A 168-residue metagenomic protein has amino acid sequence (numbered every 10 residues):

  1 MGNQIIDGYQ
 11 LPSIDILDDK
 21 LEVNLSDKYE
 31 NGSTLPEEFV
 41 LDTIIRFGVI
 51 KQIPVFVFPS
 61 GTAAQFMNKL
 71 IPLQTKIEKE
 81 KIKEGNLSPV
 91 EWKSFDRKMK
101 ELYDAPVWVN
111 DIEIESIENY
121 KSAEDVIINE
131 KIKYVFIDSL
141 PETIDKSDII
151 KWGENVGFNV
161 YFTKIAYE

Functional and structural regions predicted by a protein language model:
M1-I77: The Walker A/P-loop phosphate-binding site
I14, D18-V23, D125-V126, E130 (+3 more regions): N-terminal regions of ATP-driven nucleic-acid and macromolecular assemblies, encompassing P-loop NTP-binding domains
D18-K20, I50-K131: Cytosolic-facing regulatory segments adjacent to core modules
E38, T62-F66, I117, E142-I144 (+2 more regions): Flexible loop/turn segments at secondary-structure boundaries
L41-D42, K121, S147: Residue-level marker for well-ordered alpha-helical positions
I45, E142-E168: Substrate-engagement module of ASCE P-loop NTPases
D138-L140: Walker B catalytic acidic pair
